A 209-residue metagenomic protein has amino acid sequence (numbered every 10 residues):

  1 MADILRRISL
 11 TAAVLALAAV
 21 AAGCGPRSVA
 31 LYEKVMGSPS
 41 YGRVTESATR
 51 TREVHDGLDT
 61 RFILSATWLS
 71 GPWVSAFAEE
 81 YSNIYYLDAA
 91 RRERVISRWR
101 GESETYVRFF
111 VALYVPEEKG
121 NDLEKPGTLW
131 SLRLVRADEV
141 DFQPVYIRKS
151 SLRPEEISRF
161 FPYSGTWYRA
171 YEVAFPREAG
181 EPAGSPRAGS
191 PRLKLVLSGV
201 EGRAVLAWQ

Functional and structural regions predicted by a protein language model:
A2-A12: Bacterial N-terminal signal peptides that target proteins for export
V20-G23: C-terminal motif of bacterial Sec signal peptides marking the signal peptidase cleavage site
G25-Q209: Conserved functional micro-motifs across diverse proteins
